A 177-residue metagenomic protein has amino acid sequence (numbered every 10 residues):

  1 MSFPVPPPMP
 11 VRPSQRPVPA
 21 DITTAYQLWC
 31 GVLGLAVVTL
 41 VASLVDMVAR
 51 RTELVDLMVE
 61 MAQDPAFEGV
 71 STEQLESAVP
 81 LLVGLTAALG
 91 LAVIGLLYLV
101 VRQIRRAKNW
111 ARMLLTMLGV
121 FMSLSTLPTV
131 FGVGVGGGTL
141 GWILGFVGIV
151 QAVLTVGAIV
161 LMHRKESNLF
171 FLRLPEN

Functional and structural regions predicted by a protein language model:
S2-T52, N177: Cytosolic juxtamembrane helix and N-cap/initiation of the first transmembrane helix
Q15-A25, G95-L115, V156-N177: Cytoplasmic membrane-interface segments at the C-terminal ends of transmembrane helices
A25, V79-L85, G138-V153: Individual transmembrane alpha-helices with interfacial aromatic-anchor signatures
L40-L54, I94, Y98-R105, L127-G137 (+1 more regions): Transmembrane helix-loop junctions and nearby membrane-interface residues
V48-A49, E73-L81: Short juxtamembrane and helix-loop transition motifs at transmembrane-helix boundaries in membrane proteins
L54-L75: Perimembrane loop-to-helix junctions flanking transmembrane segments
G84-L97: Hydrophobic alpha-helical transmembrane segments
Q103-F146: Hydrophobic alpha-helical transmembrane segments of integral membrane proteins
